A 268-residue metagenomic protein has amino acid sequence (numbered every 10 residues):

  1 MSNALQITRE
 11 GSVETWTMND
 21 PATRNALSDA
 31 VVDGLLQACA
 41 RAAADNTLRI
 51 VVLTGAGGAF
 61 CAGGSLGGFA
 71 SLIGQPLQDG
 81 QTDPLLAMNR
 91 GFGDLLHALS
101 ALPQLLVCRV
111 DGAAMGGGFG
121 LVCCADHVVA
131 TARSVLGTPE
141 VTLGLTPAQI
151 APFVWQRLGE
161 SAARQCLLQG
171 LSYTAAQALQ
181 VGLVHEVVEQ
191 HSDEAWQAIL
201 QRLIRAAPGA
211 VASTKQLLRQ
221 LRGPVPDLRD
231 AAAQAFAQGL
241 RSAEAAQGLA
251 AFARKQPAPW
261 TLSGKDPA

Functional and structural regions predicted by a protein language model:
M1-A56, K265-A268: Conserved CoA-thioester-binding segment of acyl-CoA-metabolizing enzymes
M1-S2, A250-A268: Terminal low-complexity tails and localization/encapsulation signals of metabolic enzymes
W16, D20, G34-L35, L53 (+6 more regions): Terminal peptide-recognition signature
G55-D94: Glycine- (often His-adjacent) and acidic-residue-rich active-site loop that binds/positions the CoA thioester
G58-A62, A114-G116, L218: Short, active-site-adjacent cap segments at secondary-structure transitions
A62-G64, A162-L171: Short helix- or helix-capping micro-motifs that position conserved polar/aromatic residues at function-defining sites
L95, L99, R109, M115-L167 (+2 more regions): CoA-thioester-processing core
V129-S134, V184-D230, A243, P259-A268: C-terminal long alpha-helix characteristic of the crotonase
